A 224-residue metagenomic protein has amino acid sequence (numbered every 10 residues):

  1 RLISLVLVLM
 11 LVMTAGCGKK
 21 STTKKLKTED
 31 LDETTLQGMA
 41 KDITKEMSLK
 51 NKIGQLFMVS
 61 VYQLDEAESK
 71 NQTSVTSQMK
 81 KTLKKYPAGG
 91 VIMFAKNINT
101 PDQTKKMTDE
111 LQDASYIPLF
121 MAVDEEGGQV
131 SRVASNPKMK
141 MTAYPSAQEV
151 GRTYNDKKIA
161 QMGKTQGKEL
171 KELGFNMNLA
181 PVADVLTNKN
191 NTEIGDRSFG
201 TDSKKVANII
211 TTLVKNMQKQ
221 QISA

Functional and structural regions predicted by a protein language model:
R1-L9: Sec-dependent N-terminal signal peptides
M13-G16: C-terminal motif of bacterial Sec signal peptides marking the signal peptidase cleavage site
K19-E46, K52-G54, S69, S77: N-terminal, intrinsically disordered, polar/charged segments of Gram-positive cell-envelope systems that serve as
I53-G54, A88, Y116-P118, K219-I222: Short coil/turn connectors at secondary-structure junctions
Q55-V59: A short, Trp-centered hydrophobic/proline-enriched beta-strand micro-motif
Y62-E66, Q72, T82-I209: Enzymes and membrane/adaptor proteins characterized by extended Gly/Ser/Thr/Asp/Glu-rich, aromatic-dotted
I209-A224: Phosphate/pyrophosphate-binding betaalpha-module
